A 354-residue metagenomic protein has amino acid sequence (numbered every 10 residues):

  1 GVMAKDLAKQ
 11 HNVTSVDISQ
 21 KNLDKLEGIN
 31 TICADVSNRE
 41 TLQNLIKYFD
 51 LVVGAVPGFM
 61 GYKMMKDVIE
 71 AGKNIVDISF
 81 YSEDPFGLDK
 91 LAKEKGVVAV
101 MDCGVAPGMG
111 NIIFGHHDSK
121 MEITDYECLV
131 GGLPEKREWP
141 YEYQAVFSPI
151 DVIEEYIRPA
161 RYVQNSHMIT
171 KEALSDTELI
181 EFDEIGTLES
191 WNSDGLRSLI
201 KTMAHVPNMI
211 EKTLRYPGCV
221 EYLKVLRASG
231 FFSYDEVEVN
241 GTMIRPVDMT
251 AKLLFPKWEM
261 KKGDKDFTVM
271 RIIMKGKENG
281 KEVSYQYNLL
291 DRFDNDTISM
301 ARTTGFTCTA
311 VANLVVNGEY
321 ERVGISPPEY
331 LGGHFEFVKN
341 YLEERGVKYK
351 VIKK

Functional and structural regions predicted by a protein language model:
S15-V16: Conserved SAM-binding motif I beta-strand of class I
S19-N22, S82: Helix N-cap at the beta1-alpha1 junction of Rossmann-like dinucleotide-binding domains, i.e., the first residues
E27-N38: Rossmann-fold cofactor-recognition segment
V36-L51, M60: Conserved Rossmann-fold cofactor-binding substructure of NAD(P)-dependent oxidoreductases
I46-A55, I75-D77: N-terminal Rossmann-like NAD(P) cofactor-binding module of classical short-chain dehydrogenase/reductase
L51-D67, Y81-D84: Beta-loop-alpha module in the N-terminal Rossmann-like domain of NAD(P)-dependent dehydrogenases, especially those
I78-M101: Rossmann-fold NAD(P)-binding glycine/threonine-rich loop
S119-K354: C-terminal catalytic/substrate-binding lobe primarily of soluble NAD(P)-dependent oxidoreductases
